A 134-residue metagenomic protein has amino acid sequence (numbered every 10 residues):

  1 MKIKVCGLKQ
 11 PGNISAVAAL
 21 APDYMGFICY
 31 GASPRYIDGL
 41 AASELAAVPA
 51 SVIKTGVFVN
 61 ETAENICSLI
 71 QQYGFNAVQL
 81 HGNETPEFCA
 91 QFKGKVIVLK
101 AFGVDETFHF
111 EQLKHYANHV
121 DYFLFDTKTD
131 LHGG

Functional and structural regions predicted by a protein language model:
M1-G134: Conserved N-terminal beta1-alpha1 strand-loop-helix module at the mouth
